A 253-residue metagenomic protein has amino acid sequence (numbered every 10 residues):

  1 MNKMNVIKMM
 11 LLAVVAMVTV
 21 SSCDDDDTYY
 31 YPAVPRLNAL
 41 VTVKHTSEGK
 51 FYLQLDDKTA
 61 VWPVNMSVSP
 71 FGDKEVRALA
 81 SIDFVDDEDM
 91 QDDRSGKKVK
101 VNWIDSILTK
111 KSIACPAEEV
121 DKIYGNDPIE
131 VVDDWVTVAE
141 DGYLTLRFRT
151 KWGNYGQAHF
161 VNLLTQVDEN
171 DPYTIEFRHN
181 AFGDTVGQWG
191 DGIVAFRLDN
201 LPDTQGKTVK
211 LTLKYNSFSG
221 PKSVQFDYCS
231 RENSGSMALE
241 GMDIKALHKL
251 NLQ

Functional and structural regions predicted by a protein language model:
M1-M10: Bacterial N-terminal signal peptides that target proteins for export
L11-M17: Hydrophobic helical h-region of N-terminal Sec-dependent signal peptides in bacterial secretory/periplasmic proteins
V18-S22: C-terminal motif of bacterial Sec signal peptides marking the signal peptidase cleavage site
D24-D27: Bacterial signal peptide processing site
P32-Q253: First exposed extracellular module after export/assembly in secreted or surface-exposed proteins
